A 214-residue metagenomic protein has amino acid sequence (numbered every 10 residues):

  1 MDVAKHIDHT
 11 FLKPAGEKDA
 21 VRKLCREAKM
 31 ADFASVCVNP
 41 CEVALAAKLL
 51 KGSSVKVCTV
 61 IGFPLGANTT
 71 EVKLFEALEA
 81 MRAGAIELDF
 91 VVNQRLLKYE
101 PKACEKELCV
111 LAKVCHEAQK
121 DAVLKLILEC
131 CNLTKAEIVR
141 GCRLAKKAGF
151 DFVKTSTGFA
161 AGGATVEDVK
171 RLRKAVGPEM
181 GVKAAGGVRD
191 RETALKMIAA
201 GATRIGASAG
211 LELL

Functional and structural regions predicted by a protein language model:
M1-A77, R82, R140, L144-K147: Conserved N-terminal beta1-alpha1 strand-loop-helix module at the mouth
V3-T10, A34-V38, K56-G62, L88-F90 (+4 more regions): Hydrophobic faces of well-ordered beta-strands that scaffold small-molecule active sites in alpha/beta enzyme cores
C25, K29-L45, F63-L65, L88-K106 (+1 more regions): Glycine-rich, proline-tolerant flexible connector loops at the mouths of alpha/beta enzymes
A47, N68-E79, L133-L144, E167 (+2 more regions): Catalytic cores of alpha/beta
L50-S54, C115-D121, G149, V176-M180: Short helix-capping segments at alpha-helix termini
T59-P64, R82-L97, A148-T165, A184-L214: Glycine-rich phosphate-binding active-site loops on the catalytic face of alpha/beta enzymes
F63-E71, E87-D89, K113-K120, E179-V188: Short, basic, helix/turn surface patches
A77, E87-D151: Conserved anion-binding
